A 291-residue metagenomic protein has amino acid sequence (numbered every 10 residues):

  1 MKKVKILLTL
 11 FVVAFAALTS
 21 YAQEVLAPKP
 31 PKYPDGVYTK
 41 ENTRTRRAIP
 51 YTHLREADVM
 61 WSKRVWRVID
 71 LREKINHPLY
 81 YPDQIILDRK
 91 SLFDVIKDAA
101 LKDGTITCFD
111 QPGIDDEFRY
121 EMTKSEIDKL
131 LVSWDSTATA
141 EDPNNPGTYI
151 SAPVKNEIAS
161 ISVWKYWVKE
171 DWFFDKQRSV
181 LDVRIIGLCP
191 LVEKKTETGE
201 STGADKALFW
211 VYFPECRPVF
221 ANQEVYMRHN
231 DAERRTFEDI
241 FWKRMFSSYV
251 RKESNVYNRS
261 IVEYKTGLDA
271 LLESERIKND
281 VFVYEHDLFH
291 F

Functional and structural regions predicted by a protein language model:
M1-P30: Bacterial Sec-dependent N-terminal signal peptides
F11, E157, Q177-S179, E200: Residues embedded in well-ordered secondary-structure elements
Q23-Q177, K195, E215-F291: A domain-level signal for the mature, folded cores of soluble proteins
I161-V163, V183-I185, K206-L208: Extracytoplasmic
K169, C189, Y212: Residues in well-ordered beta-strands of folded domains
V180, I185-G203: Extended serine/threonine-enriched, polar tracts that run as long, contiguous segments within proteins
G187, W210, R228-A232: Short, low-complexity, polar/charged sequence segments that are solvent-exposed and flexible
D205-P218: Short secondary-structure subsegments characteristic of cysteine-rich extracellular domains
